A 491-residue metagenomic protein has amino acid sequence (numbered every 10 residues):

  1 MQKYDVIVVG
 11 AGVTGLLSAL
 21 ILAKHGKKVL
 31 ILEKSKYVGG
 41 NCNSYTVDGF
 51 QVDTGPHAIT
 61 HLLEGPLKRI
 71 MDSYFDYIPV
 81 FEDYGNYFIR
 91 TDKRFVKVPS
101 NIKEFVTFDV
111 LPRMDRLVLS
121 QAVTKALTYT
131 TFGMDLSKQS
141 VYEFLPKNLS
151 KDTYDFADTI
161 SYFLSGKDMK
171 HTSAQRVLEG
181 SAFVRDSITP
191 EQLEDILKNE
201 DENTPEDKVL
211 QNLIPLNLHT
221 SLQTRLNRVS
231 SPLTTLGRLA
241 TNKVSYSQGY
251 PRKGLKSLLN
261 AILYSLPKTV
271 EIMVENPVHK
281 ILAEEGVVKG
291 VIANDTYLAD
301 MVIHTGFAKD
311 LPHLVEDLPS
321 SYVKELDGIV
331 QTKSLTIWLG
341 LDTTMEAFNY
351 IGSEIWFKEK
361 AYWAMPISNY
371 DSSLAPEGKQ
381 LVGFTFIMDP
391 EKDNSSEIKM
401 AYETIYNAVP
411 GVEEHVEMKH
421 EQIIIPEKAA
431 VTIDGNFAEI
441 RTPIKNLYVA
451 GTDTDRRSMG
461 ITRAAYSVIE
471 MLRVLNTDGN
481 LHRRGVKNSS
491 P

Functional and structural regions predicted by a protein language model:
Y4-I31: N-terminal Rossmann-like FAD-binding beta1-loop-alpha1 element of flavoenzymes
A23-V47: Glycine-rich FAD pyrophosphate-binding loop
F50-M134: Dinucleotide-binding Rossmann-like beta1-alpha1 core, especially the glycine-rich loop that anchors the ADP
S73-F75, F88-S100, P267-I272, H279-K289: Feature captures the FAD/FMN-dependent oxidoreductase FAD-binding
V106-V229: Rossmann-like flavin
P190-V287: Helical element adjacent to the flavin cofactor pocket in flavoenzyme catalytic cores
P251, P277-K379, E391: Mid-domain catalytic core of redox enzymes that form a hydrophobic substrate pocket/lid adjacent to a catalytic redox
I367, D371-P491: Conserved flavin/dinucleotide-binding core of flavoenzymes
